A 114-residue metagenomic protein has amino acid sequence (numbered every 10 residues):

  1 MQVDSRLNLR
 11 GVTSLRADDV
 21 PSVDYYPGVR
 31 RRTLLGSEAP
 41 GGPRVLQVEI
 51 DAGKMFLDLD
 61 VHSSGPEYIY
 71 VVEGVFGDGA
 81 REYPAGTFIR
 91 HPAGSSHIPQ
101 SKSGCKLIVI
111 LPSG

Functional and structural regions predicted by a protein language model:
M1-G42: A short, N-terminal "cap"/entry segment at the start of jelly-roll beta-barrel domains of the cupin/DSBH fold
P27, R31-S63, G77, R81-E82 (+1 more regions): Conserved short histidine dyad/triad with adjacent acidic residue
V29, E82-Y83, A93-G114: Ligand-binding loop in jelly-roll beta-barrel domains
P66: Alpha/beta-hydrolase fold active-site loops
E73-G74: Glycine-centered positions in the ABC transporter ATPase nucleotide-binding domain
